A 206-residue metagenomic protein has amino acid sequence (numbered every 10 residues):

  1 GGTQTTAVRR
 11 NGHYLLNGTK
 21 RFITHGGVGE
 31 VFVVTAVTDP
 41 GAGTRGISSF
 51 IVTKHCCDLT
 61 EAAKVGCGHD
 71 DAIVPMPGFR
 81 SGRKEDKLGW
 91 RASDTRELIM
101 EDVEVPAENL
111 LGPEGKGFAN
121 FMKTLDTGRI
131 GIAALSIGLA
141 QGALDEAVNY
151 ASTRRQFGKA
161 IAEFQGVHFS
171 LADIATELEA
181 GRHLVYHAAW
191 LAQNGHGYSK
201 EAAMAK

Functional and structural regions predicted by a protein language model:
G1-T3, G12, E30, P77 (+2 more regions): Short beta-strand or tight-loop elements that sit immediately N-terminal to catalytic metal-binding acidic residues
A7-V8: A structural signal for short hydrophobic beta-strand segments in well-ordered beta-sheet cores
N11-L15, V31, T95: A generic structural signal for beta-strand entry/edge sites
N17-R80: A short core secondary-structure module
K64, G68-I73, G78-A180, N194: Glycine-rich beta->alpha junctions and the first turn(s) of the following alpha-helix
R182-V185: Hydrophobic heptad positions in the DHp
G197-K206: Charged, glycine-rich active-site and insertion segments that engage polyanionic ligands
